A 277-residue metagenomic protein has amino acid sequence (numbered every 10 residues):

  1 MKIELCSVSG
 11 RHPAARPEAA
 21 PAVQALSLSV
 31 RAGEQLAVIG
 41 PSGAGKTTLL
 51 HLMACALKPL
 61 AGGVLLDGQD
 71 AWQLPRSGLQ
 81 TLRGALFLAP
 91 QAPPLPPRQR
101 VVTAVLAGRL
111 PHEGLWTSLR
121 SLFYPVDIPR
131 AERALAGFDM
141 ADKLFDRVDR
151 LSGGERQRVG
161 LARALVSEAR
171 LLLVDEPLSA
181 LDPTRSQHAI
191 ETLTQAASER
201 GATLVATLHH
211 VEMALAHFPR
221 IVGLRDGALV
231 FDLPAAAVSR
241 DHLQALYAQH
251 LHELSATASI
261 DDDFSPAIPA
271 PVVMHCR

Functional and structural regions predicted by a protein language model:
A54: Helix-to-loop junction immediately C-terminal to a conserved catalytic motif
G62-D70: Conserved ABC transporter NBD signature motif
A71-F87, T117-I128: ABC ATPase NBD coupling module
R147-L151, E155: Conserved ABC ATPase signature
L172-D175: Catalytic Walker B motif of ABC-type/P-loop ATPase nucleotide-binding domains
P183-R185: Helix N-cap at the start of a conserved alpha-helix in ABC-type nucleotide-binding domains
L208-H209: H-loop/switch region of ABC-family ATPase nucleotide-binding domains
